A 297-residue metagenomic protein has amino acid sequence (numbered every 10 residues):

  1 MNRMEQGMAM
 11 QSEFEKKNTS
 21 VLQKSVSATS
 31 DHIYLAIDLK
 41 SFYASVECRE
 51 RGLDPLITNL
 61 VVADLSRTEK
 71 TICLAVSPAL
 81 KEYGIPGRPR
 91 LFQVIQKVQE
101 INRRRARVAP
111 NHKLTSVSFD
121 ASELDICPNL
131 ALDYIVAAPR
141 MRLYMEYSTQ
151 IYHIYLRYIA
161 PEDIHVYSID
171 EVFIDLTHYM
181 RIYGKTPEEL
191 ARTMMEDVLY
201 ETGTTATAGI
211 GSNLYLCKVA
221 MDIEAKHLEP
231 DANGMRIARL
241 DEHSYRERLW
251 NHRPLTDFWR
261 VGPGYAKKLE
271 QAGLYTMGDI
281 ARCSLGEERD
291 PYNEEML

Functional and structural regions predicted by a protein language model:
M1-L297: Gly/Gly-Pro- and Ser/Thr-rich, intrinsically disordered tail segments characteristic of DNA damage-repair and tolerance
